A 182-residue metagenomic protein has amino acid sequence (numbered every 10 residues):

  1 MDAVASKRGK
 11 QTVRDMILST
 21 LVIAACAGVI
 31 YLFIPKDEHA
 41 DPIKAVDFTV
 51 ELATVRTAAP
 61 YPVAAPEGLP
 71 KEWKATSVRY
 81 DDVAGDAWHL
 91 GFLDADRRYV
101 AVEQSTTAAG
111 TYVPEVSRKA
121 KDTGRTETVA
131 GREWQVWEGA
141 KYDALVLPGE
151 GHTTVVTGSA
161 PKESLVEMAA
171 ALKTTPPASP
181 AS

Functional and structural regions predicted by a protein language model:
M1-E72: Charge-rich, low-complexity N-terminal segments
S6, S19, S77, S105 (+4 more regions): Generic serine detector
I17-F33, L69, L90-F92, V100-V102 (+3 more regions): Generic hydrophobic secondary-structure signal
Y31, P35, T123-S182: A short, solvent-exposed beta-edge/loop patch
D47-A140: Short, solvent-exposed recognition patches
